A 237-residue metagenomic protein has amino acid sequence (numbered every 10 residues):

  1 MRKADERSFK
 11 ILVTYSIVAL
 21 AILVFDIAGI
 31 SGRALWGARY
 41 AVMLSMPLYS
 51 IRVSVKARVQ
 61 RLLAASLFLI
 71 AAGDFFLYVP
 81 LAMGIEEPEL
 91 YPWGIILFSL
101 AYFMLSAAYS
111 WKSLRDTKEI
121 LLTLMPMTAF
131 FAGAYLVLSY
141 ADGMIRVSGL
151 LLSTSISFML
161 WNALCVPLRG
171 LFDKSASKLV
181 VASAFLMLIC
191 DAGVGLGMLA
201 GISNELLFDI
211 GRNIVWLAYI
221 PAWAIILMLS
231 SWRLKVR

Functional and structural regions predicted by a protein language model:
M1-R237: Polytopic alpha-helical membrane-helix bundles and their juxtamembrane interface segments in multi-pass membrane
